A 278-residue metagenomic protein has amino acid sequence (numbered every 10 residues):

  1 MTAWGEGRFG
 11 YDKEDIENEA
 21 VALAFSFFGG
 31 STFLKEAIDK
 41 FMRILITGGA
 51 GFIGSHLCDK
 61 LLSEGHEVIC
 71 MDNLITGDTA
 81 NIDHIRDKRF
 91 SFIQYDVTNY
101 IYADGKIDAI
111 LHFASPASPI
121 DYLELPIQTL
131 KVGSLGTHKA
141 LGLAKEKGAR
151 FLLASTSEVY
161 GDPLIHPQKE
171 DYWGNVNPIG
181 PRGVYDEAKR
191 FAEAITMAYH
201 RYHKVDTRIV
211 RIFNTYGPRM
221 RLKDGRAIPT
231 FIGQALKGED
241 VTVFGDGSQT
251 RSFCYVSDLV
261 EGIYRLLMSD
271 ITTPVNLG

Functional and structural regions predicted by a protein language model:
F9-Y11, F25-F28, F33, F41: Aromatic (phenylalanine/tyrosine) cluster motif
D12-N18, D39: Intrinsic-disorder-associated, low-complexity terminal segments enriched in Asp/Asn/His/Tyr and depleted of Lys/Arg
E36-T215, A235, G245, S257-L267: N-terminal Rossmann-like NAD(P)+-binding domain of SDR-like oxidoreductases, especially those catalyzing
T47, T215-R219, V243-F253, M268-I271 (+1 more regions): Glycine-rich Rossmann NAD(P)(H)-binding loop
E124-L125, R219-K223: Short, solvent-exposed loop/turn segments at secondary-structure boundaries
P229-V241, F253-N276: Alpha-helical substrate-binding/gating segment
